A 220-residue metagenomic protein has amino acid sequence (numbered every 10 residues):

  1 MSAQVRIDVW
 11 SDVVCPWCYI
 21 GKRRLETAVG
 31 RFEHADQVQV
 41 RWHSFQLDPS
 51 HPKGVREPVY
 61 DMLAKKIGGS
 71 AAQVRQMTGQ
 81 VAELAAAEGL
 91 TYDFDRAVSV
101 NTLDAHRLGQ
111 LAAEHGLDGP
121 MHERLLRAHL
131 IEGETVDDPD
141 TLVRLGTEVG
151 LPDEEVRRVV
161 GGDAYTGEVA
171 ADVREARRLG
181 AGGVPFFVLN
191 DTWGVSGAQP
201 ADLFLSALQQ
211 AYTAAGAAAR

Functional and structural regions predicted by a protein language model:
A3-H34, W42, G109-R220: C-terminal cap of thioredoxin/glutaredoxin-like
K22-E132, A219: Structural alpha/beta surface segment adjacent to cysteine/selenocysteine redox centers across thiol/disulfide enzymes
